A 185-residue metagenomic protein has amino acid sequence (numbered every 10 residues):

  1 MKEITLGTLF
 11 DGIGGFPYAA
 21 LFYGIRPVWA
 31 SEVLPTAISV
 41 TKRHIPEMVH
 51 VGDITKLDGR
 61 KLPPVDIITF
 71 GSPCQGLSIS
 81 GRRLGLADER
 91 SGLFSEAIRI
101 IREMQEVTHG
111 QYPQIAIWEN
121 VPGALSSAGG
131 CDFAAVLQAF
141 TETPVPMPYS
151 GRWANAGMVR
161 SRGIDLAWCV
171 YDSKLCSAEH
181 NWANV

Functional and structural regions predicted by a protein language model:
K2-L6: Extreme N-terminal starter segment of soluble prokaryotic enzymes
T8-G14: Class I SAM-dependent methyltransferase "Motif I" SAM/SAH-binding loop
R26-W29: Short beta-strand element of Class I
L34-P35: Conserved SAM/SAH-binding beta-strand->alpha-helix loop
T41-K42: Conserved SAM-binding loop
E47-I54: Conserved SAM-binding strand-loop segment of SAM-dependent methyltransferases
L57-V65, L77-V185: Class I S-adenosyl-L-methionine
V65-G71: Short SAM/SAH-binding signature in class I
